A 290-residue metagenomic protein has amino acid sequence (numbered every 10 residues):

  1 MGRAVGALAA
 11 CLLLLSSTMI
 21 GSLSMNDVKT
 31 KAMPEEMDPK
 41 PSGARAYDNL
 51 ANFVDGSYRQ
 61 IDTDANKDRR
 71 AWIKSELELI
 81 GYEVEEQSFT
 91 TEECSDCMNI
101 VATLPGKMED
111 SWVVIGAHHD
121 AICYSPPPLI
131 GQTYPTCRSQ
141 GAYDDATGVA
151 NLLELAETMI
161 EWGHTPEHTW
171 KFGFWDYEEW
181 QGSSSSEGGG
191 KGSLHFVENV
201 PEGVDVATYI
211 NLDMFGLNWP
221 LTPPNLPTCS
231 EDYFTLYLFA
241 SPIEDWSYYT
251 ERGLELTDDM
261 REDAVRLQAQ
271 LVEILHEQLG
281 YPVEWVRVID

Functional and structural regions predicted by a protein language model:
M1-M37, W175: Secretory targeting signatures
A44-A46, E93-D96, L104-E109, G163-H168 (+1 more regions): Extracellular/periplasmic catalytic domains that process cell-envelope and extracellular macromolecules
R45-N52, D64-V84, T147-E154, T169 (+3 more regions): Extracytoplasmic/secreted proteins, especially bacterial periplasmic and envelope-associated proteins
N49-K107, Q278-D290: A non-catalytic alpha/beta surface segment that caps or lines the substrate-entry region of metallo-dependent hydrolase
N49-N52, E85-Q87, I100-T103, W112-G116 (+4 more regions): Structural recognition of the beta-strand scaffold that forms the well-ordered cores of secreted hydrolase catalytic
S111-V113, A121-R138: Glycine/charged-rich beta-loop-alpha catalytic/anionic-binding loops adjacent to active sites
T136-T257: Acidic/histidine-rich catalytic neighborhood of metal-dependent amide-processing enzymes
E244-V288: Acidic, glycine-rich loop-and-strand cores that form catalytic or ligand-binding grooves in diverse globular domains
